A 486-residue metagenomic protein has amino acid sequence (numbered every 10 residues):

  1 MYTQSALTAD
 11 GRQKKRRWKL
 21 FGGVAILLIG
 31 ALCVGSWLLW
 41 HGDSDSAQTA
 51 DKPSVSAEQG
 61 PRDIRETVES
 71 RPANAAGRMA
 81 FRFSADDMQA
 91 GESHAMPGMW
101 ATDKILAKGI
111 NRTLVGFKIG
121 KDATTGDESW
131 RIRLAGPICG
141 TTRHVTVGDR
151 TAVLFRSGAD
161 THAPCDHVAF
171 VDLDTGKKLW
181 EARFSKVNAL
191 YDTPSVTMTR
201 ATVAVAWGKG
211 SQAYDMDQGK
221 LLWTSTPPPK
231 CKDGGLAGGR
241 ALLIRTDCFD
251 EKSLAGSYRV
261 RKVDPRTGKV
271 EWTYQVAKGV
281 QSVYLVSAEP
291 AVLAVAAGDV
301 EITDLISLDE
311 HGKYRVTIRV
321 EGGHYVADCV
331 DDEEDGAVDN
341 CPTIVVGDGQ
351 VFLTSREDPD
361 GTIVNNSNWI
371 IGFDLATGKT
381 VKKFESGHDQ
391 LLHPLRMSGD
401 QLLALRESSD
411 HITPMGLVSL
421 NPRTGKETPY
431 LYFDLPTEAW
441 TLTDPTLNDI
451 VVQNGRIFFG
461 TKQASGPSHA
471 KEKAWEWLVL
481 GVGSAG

Functional and structural regions predicted by a protein language model:
Y2-G486: Secretory-pathway ectodomains
